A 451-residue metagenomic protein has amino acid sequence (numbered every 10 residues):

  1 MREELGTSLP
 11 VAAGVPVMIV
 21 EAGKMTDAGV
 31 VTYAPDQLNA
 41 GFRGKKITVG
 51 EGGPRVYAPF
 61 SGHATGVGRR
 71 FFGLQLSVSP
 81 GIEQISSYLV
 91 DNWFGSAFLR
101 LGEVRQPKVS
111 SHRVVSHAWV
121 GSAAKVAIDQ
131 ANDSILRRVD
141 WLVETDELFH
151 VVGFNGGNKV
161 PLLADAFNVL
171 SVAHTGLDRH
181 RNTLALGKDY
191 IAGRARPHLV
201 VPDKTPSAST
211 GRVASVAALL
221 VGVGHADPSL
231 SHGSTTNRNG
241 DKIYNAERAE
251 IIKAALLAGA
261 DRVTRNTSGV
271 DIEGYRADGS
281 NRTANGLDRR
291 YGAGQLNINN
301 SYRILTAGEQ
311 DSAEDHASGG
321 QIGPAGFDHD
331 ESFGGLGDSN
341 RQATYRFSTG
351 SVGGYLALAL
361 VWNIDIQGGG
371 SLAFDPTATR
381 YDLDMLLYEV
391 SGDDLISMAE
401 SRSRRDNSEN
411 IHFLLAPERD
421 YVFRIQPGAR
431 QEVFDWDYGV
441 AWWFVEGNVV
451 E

Functional and structural regions predicted by a protein language model:
M1-F98, V109-V115, A123-A131, T145-F149 (+6 more regions): Subtilisin-like serine protease catalytic core
G23-T26, G176-L177, D261-T264, N363-D365 (+2 more regions): Acidic glycine-/aspartate-rich tracts in secreted/extracellular proteins
S110, T349-S351, R404-D406, L414-E418 (+1 more regions): Surface-exposed coil/turn segments at beta-strand junctions on protein surfaces, enriched
A164, L170, R248-D278, R282-R303: Extracellular hydrolytic enzyme modules, especially secreted metalloproteases of the metzincin/thermolysin-like class
Y244, R248-K253, A343-Y345, D375-T379 (+3 more regions): C-terminal edge strands of extracellular/lumenal beta-sandwich accessory domains
G274-L383, V440-E451: Secreted peptidase-domain scaffold signal
I396-R404: Solvent-exposed serine/threonine-rich low-complexity stretches and specific carbohydrate-binding patches
